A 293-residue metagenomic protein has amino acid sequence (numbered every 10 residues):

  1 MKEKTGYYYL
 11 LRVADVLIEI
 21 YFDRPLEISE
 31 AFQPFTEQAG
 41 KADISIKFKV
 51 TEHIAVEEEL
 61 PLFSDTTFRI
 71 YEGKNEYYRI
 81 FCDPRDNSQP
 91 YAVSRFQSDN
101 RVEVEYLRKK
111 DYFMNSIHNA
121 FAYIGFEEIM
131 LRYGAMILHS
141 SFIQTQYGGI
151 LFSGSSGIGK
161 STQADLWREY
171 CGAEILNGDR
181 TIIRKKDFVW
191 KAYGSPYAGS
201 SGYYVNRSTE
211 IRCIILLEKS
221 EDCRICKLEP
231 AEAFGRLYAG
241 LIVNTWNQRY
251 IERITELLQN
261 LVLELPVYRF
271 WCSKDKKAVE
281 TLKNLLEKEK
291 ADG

Functional and structural regions predicted by a protein language model:
M1-S156, L166-L176, T181-G293: A noncatalytic interaction/capping subdomain that flanks phosphate/NTP-handling catalytic cores
K160: Conserved lysine of the Walker
Q163: Hydrophobic positions on the alpha1 helix immediately C-terminal to the Walker A/P-loop
